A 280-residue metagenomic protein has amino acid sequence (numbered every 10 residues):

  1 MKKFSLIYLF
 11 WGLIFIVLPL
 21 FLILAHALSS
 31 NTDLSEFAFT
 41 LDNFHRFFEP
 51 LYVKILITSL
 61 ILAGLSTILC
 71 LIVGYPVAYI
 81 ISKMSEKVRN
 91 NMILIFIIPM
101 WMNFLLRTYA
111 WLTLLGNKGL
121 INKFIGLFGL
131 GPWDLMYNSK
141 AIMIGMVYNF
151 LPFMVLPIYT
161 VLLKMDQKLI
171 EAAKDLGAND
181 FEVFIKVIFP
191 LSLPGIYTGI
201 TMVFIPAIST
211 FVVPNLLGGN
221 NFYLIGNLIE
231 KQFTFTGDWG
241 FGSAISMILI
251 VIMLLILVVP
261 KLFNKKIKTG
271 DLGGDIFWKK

Functional and structural regions predicted by a protein language model:
M1, F44-L51, F211, N215-K266: Interhelical loop and adjacent transmembrane-helix boundary motif in polytopic membrane transport permeases
F4-I7, F15-L18, A25-S29, Y159-K174 (+1 more regions): C-terminal transmembrane helix and the adjacent membrane-cytosol boundary/short C-terminal tail of inner/organellar
S5, V77-L114, I170-E171, F184 (+1 more regions): Cytoplasmic-entry segments and transmembrane alpha-helices of multi-pass inner-membrane transporters
Y8-I16, L94, I98, Y148 (+2 more regions): Transmembrane alpha-helices
F10, I16-Y52, L114-K118, G219 (+1 more regions): Short membrane-interfacial helix/loop motifs at transmembrane-helix boundaries
P19-I23, M154, G195-E230: Non-cytoplasmic
L41, T108-V147, F181, L217-N221: Membrane-interfacial helix termini and adjacent extracytoplasmic/periplasmic loops of multi-pass transporters
P50-K83: Transmembrane alpha-helix signature in integral membrane proteins
